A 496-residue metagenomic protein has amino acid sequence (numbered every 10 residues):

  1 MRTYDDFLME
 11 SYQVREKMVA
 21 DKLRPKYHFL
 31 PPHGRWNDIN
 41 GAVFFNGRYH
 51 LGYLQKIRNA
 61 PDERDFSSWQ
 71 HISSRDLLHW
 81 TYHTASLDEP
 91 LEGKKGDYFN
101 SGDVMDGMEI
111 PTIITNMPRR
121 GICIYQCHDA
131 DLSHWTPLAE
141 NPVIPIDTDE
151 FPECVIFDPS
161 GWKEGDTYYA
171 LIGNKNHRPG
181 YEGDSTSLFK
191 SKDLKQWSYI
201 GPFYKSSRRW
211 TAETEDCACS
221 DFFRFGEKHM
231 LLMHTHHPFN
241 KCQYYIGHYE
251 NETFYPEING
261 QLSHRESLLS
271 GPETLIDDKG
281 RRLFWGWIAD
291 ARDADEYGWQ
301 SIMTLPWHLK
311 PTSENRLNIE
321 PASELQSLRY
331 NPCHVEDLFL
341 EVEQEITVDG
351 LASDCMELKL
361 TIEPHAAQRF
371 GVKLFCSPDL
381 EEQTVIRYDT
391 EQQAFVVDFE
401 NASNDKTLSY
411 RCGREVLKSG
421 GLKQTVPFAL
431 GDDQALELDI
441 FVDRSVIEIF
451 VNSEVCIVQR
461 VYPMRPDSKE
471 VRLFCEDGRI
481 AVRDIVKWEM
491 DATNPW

Functional and structural regions predicted by a protein language model:
M1-D158, K163-A212, R224-E266, G286-E336 (+4 more regions): Beta-rich carbohydrate-recognition and catalytic domains
E10-R15, H248-W496: Beta-rich accessory regions
N37, C217, L269: Short, well-structured alpha-helical interface segments that form or flank functional binding sites
A218-F223: Functional cores that coordinate and move charged inorganic groups
